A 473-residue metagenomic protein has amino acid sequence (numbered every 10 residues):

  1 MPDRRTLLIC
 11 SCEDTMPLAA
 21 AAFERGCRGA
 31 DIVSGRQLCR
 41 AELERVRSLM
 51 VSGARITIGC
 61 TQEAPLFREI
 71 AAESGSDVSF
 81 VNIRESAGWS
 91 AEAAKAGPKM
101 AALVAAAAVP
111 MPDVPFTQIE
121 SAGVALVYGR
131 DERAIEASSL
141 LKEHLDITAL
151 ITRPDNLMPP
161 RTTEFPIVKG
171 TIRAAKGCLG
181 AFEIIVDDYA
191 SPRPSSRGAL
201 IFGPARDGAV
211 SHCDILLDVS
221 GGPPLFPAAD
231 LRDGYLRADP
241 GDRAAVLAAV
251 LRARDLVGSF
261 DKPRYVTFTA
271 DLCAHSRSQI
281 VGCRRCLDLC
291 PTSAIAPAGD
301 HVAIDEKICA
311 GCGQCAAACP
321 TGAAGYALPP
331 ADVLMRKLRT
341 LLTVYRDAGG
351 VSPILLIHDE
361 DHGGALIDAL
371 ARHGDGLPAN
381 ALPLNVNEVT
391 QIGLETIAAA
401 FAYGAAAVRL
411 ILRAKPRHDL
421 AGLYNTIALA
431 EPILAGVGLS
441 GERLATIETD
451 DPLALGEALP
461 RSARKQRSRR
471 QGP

Functional and structural regions predicted by a protein language model:
P2-L289, S293, S352-D368, L384 (+3 more regions): Ferredoxin-type iron-sulfur electron-transfer modules and their immediate structural context
M50, K142-D146, V281-D305, Q314-V333: Iron-sulfur cluster-binding cysteine motifs and their immediate structural context in ferredoxin-like electron-transfer
D77, I147, G325, A406-A407: Residue-level detector of anion-binding/catalytic polar loops
Q118, A249-R252, D271, H275 (+3 more regions): Flanking helices and flexible, charged tails adjoining ferredoxin-like Fe-S electron-transfer domains in multi-subunit
R153-K176, I184, P320-A324, P329 (+2 more regions): Structured core of small recognition/catalytic domains
I167-K169, L338-L342, D347-G350, T426-L434: Short, structured secondary-structure boundary patches
I308: Active-site phosphate/pyrophosphate-binding segments
G393, A399-L410, P416-V437: C-terminal, active-site-flanking charged/polar segments
